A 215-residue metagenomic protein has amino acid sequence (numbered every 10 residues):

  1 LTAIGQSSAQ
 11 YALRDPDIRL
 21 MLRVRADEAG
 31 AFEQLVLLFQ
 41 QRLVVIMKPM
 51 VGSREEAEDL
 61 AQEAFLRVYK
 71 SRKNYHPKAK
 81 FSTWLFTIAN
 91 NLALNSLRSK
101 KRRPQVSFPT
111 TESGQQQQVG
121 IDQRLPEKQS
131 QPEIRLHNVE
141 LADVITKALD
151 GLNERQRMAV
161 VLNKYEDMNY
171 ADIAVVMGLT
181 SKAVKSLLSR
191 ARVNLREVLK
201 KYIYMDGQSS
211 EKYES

Functional and structural regions predicted by a protein language model:
L1-A9, L13, Q105-T111, V119 (+5 more regions): C-terminal edge and immediately downstream basic/flexible tail or linker adjoining helix-turn-helix-like DNA-binding
I4-G5, Q10, R25-Q34, V44-E63 (+2 more regions): Short, charged helix-capping/linker segments at alpha-helix termini
R25-A26, G52-S53, F65-K80, S99-K101: Sigma70-family region 2
A26-A29, K101, D122, P126-M158 (+2 more regions): Amphipathic alpha-helical segment used for protein-protein interaction
L38-Q41, P49-G52, A142, V161-M168: Short helix-capping/turn signature of helix-turn-helix
D59-L66, A79-N91: Structural recognition of an alpha-helix C-terminal capping motif at a helix-to-coil junction
K73-P77, T87-F108, L199: Arg/Lys-rich amphipathic alpha helix in sigma70-family domain 2
L94, Q156, L162-Y165, Y170-K201: DNA-recognition helix of helix-turn-helix
